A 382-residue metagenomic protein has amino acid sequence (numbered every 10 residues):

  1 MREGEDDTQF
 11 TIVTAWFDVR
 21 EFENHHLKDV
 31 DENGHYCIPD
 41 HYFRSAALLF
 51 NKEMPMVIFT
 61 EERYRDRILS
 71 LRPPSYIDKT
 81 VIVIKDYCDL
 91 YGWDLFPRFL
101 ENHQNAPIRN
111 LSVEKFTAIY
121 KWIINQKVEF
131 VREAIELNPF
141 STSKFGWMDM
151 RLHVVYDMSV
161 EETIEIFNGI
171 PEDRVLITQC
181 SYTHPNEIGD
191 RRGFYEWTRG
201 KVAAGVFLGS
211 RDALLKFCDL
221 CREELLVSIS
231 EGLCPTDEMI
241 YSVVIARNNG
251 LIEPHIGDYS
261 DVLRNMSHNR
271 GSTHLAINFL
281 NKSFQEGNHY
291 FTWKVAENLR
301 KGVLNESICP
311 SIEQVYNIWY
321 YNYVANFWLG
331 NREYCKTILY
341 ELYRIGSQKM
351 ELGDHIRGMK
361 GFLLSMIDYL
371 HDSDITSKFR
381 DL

Functional and structural regions predicted by a protein language model:
M1-H41: N-proximal low-complexity "stem/linker" segments adjacent to membrane-targeting elements
I77-L137: Active-site-proximal specificity loops/subdomain of glycosyltransferases
I119, I123-I177: GT-A fold catalytic core of metal-dependent nucleotide-sugar glycosyltransferases, centered on the diacidic
V154-M158, V175, Y195-F279: Catalytic core and acceptor-binding pocket of nucleotide-sugar-dependent glycosyltransferases
N278-N281, N317, Y321, M359-L363: "A position-specific structural signal for the A-helix of alpha-solenoid helical repeats
G302-I312, S347-D354: Flexible helix-coil transition and linker loops at the boundaries of alpha-helical arrays
C335-M350: TPR/TPR-like (Sel1-like) alpha-helical repeat modules
